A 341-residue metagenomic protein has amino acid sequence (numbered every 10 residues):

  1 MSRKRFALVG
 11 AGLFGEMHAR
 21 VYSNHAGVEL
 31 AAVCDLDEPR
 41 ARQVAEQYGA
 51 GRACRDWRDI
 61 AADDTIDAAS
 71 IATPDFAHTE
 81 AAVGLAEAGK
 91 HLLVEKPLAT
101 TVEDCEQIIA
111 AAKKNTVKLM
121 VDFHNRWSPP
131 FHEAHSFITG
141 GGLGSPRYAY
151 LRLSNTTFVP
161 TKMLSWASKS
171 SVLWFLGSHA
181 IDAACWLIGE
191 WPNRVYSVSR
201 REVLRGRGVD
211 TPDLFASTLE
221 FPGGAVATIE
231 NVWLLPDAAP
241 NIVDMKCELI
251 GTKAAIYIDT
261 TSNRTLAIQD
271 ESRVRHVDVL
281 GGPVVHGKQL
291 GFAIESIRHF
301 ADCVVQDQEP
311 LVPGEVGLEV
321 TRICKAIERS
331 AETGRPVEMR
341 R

Functional and structural regions predicted by a protein language model:
M1, A68-I71, E106, H299-R341: C-terminal helix-rich "cap/oligomerization" subdomain common to oxidoreductases
M1-Y48: N-terminal Rossmann-like dinucleotide-binding module
M17, V284-I297: Active-site loop of classical SDR/Rossmann-like NAD(P)-dependent oxidoreductases, centered on the catalytic Tyr-X3-Lys
H18, D37, Y48-A111: Beta-loop-alpha module in the N-terminal Rossmann-like domain of NAD(P)-dependent dehydrogenases, especially those
V94, T100, L119-V121, Y150 (+2 more regions): Hydrophobic residues in well-ordered beta-strands that form the structural core
V117-K118, N125-V209, G334: Predominantly a Rossmann-like dinucleotide-binding segment in NAD(P)-dependent oxidoreductases
D182-N263, I294-D307: Contiguous beta-strand/loop segments that form the cofactor/metal-binding neighborhood of enzyme cores
